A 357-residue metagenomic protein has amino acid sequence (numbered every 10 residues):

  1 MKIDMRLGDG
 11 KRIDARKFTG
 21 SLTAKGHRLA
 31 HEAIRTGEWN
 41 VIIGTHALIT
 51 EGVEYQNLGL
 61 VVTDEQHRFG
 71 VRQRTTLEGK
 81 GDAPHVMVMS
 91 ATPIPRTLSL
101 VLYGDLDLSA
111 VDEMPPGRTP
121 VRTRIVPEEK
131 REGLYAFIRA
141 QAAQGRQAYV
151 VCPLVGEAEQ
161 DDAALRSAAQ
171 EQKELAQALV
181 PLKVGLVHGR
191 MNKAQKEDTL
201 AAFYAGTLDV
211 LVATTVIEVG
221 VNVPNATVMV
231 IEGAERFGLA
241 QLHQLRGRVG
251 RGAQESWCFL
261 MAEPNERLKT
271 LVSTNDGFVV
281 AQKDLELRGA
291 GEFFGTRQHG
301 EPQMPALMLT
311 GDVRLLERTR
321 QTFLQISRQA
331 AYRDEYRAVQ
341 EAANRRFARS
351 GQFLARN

Functional and structural regions predicted by a protein language model:
M1-K269, A330: Inter-lobe coupling/hinge segments of SF2-like helicase ATPases
A201-L211, V216-P224, M229-E232, G247 (+1 more regions): Accessory helical-bundle/CTD segments and flexible terminal tails appended to RecA-like ATPase motors
